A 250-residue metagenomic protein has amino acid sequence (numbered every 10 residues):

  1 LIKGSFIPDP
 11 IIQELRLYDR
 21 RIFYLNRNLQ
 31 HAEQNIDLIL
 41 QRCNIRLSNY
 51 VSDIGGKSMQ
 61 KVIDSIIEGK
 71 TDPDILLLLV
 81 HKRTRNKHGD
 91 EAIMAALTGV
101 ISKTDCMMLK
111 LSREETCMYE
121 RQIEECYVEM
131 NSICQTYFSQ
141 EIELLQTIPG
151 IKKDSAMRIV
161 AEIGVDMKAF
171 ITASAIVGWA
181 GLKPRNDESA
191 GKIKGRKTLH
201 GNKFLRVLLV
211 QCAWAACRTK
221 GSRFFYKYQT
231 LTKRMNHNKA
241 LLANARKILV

Functional and structural regions predicted by a protein language model:
L1-V250: A detector of single, family-specific signature residues that are central to catalytic or substrate-handling motifs
